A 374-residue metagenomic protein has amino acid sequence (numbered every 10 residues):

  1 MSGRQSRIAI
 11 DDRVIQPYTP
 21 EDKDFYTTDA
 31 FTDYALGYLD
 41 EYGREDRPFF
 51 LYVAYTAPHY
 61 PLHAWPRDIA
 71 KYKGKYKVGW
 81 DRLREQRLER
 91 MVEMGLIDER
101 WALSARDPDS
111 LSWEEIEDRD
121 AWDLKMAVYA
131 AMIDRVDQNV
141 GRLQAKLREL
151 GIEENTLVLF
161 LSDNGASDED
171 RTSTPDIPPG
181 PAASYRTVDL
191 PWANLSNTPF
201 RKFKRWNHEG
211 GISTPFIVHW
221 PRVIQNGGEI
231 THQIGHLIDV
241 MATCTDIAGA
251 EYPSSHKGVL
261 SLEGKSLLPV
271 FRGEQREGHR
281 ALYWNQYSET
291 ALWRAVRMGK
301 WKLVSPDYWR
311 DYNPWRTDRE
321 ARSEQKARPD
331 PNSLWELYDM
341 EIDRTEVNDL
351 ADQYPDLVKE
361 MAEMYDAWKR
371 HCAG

Functional and structural regions predicted by a protein language model:
M1-K73, V78, V92, D107-A130 (+2 more regions): Formylglycine-dependent
M1-R4, T19-P20, Y52-A54, P61-I69 (+8 more regions): Short, solvent-exposed loop/turn and secondary-structure capping segments
F31, V128-L143: Outer-membrane beta-barrel transmembrane strands
R44-L51, I152-V158, R276-R280, G299-W301 (+1 more regions): Loop/turn elements at helix/coil->beta-strand transitions in domains of secreted/extracellular proteins
E45, P58-A64, G165-T172, G273-H279 (+1 more regions): Secretory-pathway/luminal and periplasmic proteins that interact with or process carbohydrate-rich
L51-P61, L103-L111, F160-D168, W206 (+5 more regions): Short, solvent-exposed turn/loop segments enriched in Gly/Ser/Thr/Pro and often Arg
H63-A64, A145-V223: Histidine-centered active-site microenvironments of extracellular/periplasmic hydrolases and transferases
A182-E209, I224-Q233, I238-E336, M340 (+1 more regions): C-terminal cap/loop subdomain of S1 sulfatases and analogous C-terminal strand-loop tails that border
